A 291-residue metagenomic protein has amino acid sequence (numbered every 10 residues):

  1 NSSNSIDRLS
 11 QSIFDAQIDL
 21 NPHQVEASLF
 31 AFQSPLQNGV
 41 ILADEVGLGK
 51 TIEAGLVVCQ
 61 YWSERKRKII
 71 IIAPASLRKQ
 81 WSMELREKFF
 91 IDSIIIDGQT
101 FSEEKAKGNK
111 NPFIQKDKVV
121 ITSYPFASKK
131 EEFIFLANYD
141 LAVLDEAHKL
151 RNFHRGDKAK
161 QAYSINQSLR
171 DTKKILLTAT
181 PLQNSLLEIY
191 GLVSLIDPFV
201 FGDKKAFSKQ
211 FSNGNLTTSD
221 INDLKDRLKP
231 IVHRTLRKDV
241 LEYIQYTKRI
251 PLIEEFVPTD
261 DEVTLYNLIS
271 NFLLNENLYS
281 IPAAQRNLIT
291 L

Functional and structural regions predicted by a protein language model:
N4-L29, T51-I52, W62-Q161, K204-S219: SF2 helicase/translocase NTPase motor core, specifically the RecA-like lobe 1 inter-motif segment between Walker
L36-V40, R67, K118, K173: Pre-Walker A (Motif I) flank of P-loop NTPase domains
Q37-V57: Walker A/P-loop
E45, V57-Y61, W81, L192 (+1 more regions): Hydrophobic residues on the short alpha-helix immediately C-terminal to a glycine-rich phosphate/catalytic loop
E45-V46, E146-L150, A179-P181: Conserved Walker B
P74, T178, T259: Conserved phosphate-coupling serine/threonine residues in phosphotransfer and NTP-handling enzymes
K116, V120-Y139, H154-D171, L195 (+1 more regions): Inter-lobe coupling linker of SF2 helicases/translocases
T172-S185: Conserved helicase ATPase motor motifs in RecA-like P-loop NTPase domains
